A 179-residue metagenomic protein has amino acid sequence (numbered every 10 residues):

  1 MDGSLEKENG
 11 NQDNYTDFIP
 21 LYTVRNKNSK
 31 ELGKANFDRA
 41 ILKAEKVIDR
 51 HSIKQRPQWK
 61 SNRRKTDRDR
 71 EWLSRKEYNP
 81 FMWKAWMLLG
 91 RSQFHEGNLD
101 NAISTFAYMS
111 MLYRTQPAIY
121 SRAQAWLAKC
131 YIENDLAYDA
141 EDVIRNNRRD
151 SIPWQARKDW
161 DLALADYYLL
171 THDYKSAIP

Functional and structural regions predicted by a protein language model:
M1-P179: Acidic, polar-rich low-complexity tracts and alpha-helical solenoid repeat scaffolds
